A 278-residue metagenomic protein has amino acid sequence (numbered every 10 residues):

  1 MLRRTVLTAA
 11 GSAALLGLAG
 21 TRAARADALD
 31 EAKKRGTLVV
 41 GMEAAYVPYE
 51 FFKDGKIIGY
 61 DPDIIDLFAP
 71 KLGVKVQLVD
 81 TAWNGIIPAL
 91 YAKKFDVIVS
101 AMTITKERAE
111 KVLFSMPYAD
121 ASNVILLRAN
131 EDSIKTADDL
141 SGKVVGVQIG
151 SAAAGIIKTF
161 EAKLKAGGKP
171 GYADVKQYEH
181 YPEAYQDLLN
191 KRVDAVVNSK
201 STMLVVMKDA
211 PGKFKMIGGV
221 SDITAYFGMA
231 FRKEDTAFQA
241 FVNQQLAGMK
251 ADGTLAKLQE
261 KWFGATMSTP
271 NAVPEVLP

Functional and structural regions predicted by a protein language model:
M1-A13: N-terminal secretory signal peptides and thylakoid transit peptides that target proteins across membranes
D27-A101, F241, D252: Extracytoplasmic small-molecule ligand-binding "clamshell" domains of the periplasmic binding protein/Venus flytrap
A44, D120-L127, K208-N243, A265-P278: Periplasmic-binding protein-like
P62-K71, E131, D138-D139, K143-S151 (+2 more regions): Extended ligand-binding regions for polar small-molecule ligands
I65-L72, A153-Q177, M207-P211: Ligand-binding cleft/hinge of the Venus flytrap
D66, P70, K75-D139, V220: Acidic, polar ligand-binding/catalytic clefts
G85, M102-E110, G155-L164, L189 (+1 more regions): A ligand-binding cleft/hinge motif common to bilobed small-molecule-binding domains
A152-G168, K215-M216, A247-P278: Ligand-binding clefts/hinges and TM-proximal coupling segments of bilobed small-molecule sensing domains
